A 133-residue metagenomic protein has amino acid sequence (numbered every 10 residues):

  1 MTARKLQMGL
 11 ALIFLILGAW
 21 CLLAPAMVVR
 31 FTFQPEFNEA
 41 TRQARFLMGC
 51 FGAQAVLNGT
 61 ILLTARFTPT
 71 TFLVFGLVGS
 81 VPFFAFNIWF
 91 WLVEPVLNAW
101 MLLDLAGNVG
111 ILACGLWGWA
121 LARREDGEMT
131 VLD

Functional and structural regions predicted by a protein language model:
M1-L17: Cytosolic juxtamembrane helix and N-cap/initiation of the first transmembrane helix
I13-M48, G52: Hydrophobic transmembrane helix segments
I16, R42-T64, F75-P82: Core segments of alpha-helical transmembrane spans in multipass integral membrane proteins
T32-R42, L62-V74, V93: Short juxtamembrane and helix-loop transition motifs at transmembrane-helix boundaries in membrane proteins
G49, L97-G110: Individual transmembrane alpha-helices with interfacial aromatic-anchor signatures
L73-W89, V109-C114: Hydrophobic alpha-helical membrane segments
A85-L103, A120: Membrane-helix boundary connector in multi-pass membrane proteins
V109-T130: Membrane-water interface at the C-terminal end of transmembrane alpha helices
